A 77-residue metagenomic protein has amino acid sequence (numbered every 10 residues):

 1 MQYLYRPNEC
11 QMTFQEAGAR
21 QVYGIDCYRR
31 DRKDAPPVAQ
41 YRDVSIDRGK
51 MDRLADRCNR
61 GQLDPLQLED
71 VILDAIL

Functional and structural regions predicted by a protein language model:
M1-G24: Short N-terminal "domain-start" leader segments that mark the transition from disordered tails or signal peptides into
E9, R32-K33, D56: Sequence-pattern detector for short linear motifs and compositional/periodic biases rather than a specific fold
A17-P37: Short aromatic-glycine-(Arg/Gly/Cys) micro-motifs in beta-strand/loop hairpins
Y23-D26, D43-D47, G61-L63: Short, low-complexity, polar/charged sequence segments that are solvent-exposed and flexible
A35-G49, C58: A short, exposed loop/beta-hairpin motif centered on an aromatic-Gly-Thr core
D52-L77: Compositionally biased, intrinsically disordered linkers/stalks adjacent to structured regions
